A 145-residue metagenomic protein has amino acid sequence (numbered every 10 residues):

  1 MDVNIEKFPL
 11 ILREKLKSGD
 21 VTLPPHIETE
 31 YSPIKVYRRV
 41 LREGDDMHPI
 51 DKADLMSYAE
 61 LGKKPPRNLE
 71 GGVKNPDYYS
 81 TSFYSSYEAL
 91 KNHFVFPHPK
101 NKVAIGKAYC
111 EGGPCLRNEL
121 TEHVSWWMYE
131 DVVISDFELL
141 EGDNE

Functional and structural regions predicted by a protein language model:
M1-K74: ADP-ribose/NAD+-binding catalytic cleft of ART/PARP-like enzymes
L12, L41, G62, Y87-K91 (+2 more regions): Generic alpha-helical secondary structure signal
V21, I134-L139: Hydrophobic transmembrane signal anchors and adjacent membrane-proximal interface regions, especially in viral
T22, M47, P65, Y109 (+2 more regions): Polar low-complexity intrinsically disordered regions enriched in Ser/Thr and small residues
P66-D136: ADP-ribosyltransferase catalytic core
L139-E145: Intrinsically disordered, low-complexity, charge-dense segments enriched in Lys/Arg and Glu/Asp interspersed
